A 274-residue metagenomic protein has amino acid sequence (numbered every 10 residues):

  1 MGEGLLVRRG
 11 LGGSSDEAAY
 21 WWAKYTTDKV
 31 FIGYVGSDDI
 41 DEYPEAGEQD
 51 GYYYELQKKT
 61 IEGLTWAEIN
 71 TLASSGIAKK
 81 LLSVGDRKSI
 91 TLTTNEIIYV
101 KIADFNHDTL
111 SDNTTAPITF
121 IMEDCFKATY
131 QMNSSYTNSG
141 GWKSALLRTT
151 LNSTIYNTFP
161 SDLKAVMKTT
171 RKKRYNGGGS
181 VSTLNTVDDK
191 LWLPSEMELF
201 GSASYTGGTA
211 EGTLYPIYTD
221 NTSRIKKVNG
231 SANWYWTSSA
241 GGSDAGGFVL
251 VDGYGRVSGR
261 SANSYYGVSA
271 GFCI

Functional and structural regions predicted by a protein language model:
M1-Y20, D28, I32-V35: Short, low-complexity N-terminal tether/leader segments at secretion or assembly junctions of large, surface-exposed
E3-L6, T26, P44, G246-F248: Exposed boundary/loop context
P44-I274: Collagenous Gly-X-Y triple-helix signature in extracellular proteins
